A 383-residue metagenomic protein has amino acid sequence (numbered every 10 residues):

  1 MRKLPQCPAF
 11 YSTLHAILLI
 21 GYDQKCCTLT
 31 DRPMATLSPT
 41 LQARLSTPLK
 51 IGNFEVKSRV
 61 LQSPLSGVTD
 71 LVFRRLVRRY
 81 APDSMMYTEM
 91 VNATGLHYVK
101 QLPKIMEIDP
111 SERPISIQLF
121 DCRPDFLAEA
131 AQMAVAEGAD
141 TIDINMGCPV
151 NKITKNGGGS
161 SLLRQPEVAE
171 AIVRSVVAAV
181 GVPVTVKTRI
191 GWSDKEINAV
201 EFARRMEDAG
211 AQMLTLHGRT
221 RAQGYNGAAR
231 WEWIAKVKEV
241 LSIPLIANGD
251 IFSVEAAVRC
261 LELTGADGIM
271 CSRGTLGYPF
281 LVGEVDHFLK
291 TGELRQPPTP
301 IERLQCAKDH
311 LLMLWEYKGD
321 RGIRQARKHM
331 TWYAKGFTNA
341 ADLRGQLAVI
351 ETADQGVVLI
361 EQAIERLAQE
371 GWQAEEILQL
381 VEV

Functional and structural regions predicted by a protein language model:
C7, C26-C27: Cysteine-centered motifs
F10-Y11, Y22: Aromatic (phenylalanine/tyrosine) cluster motif
C27-V383: Flavin-dependent oxidoreductase catalytic cores
